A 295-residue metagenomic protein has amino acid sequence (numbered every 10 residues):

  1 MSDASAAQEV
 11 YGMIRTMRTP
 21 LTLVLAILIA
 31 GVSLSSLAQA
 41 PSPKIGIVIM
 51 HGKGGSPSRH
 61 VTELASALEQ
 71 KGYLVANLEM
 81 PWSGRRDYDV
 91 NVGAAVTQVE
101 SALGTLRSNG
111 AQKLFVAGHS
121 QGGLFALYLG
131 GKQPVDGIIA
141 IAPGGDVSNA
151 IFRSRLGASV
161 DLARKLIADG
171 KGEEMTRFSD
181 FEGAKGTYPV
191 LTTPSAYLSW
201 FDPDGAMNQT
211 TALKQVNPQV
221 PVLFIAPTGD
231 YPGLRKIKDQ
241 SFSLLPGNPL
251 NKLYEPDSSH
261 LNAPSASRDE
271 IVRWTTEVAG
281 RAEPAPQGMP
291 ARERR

Functional and structural regions predicted by a protein language model:
S42, I47-L68, M80: Short, surface-exposed "cap/lid" segments of acyl-processing enzymes
E69-R85: Conserved alpha/beta-hydrolase
D89-N109: Alpha/beta-hydrolase active-site loop
T105, K113-L162: Primarily recognizes the serine-hydrolase "nucleophile elbow" in alpha/beta-hydrolase and SGNH/GDSL folds
I141-L213: Accessory cap/linker subdomain of secreted extracellular hydrolases
V216, F224-A226: Short beta-strand/loop motif that positions the catalytic acidic residue of the alpha/beta-hydrolase fold
Y231-I237, A263: Conserved alpha/beta-hydrolase "acid-adjacent" motif
P256-R295: Catalytic active-site module of serine/aspartate enzymes centered on a nucleophile-bearing elbow/loop
